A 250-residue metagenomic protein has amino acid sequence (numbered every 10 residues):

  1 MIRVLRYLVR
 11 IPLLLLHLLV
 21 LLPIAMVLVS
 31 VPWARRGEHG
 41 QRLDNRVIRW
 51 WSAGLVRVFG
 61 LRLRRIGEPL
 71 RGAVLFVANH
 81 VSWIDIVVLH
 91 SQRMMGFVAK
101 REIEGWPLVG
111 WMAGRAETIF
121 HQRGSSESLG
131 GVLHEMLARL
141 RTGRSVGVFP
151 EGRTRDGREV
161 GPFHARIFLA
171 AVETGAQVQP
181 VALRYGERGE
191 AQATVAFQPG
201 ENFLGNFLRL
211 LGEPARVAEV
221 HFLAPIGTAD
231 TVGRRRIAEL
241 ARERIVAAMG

Functional and structural regions predicted by a protein language model:
M1-I2, W51-I66, I84-I86, G157 (+4 more regions): Soluble, non-transmembrane catalytic domains of enzymes that act on hydrophobic metabolites at membranes
M1-R62: N-terminal membrane-anchoring alpha-helices
A25-N45, V56-V58, R71-S126, E187: Catalytic core of membrane glycerolipid acyltransferases/transacylases, capturing the structured, soluble-facing
A73-L75, T118, G143-F149, Q177 (+1 more regions): Residue-level preference for the first positions of well-ordered beta-strands
L108-M112, R158-V232, E239-L240: A cross-family acyltransferase "interaction/gating" segment
T118-L140, S145: A membrane-cytosol interface segment of integral membrane proteins
R139-F168: Catalytic-site beta-strand/loop segments enriched in glycine and acidic/polar residues
